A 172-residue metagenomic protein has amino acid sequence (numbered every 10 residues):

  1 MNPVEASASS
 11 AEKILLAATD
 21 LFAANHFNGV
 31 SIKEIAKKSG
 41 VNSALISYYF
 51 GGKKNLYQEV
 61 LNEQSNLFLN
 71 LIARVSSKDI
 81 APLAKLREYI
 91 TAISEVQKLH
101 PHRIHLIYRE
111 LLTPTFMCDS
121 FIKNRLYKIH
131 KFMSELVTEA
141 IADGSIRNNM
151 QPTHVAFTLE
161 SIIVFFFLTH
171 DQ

Functional and structural regions predicted by a protein language model:
M1-S9: N-terminal intrinsically disordered/low-complexity leader segments
N2, K13, L21-N55, E59: Helix-turn-helix
A8-L16, N28-G29, Y49-A73, R87 (+1 more regions): An amphipathic alpha-helix adjacent to DNA-recognition modules
A17-L21, I162: Short amphipathic alpha-helical elements of helix-turn-helix/winged-helix folds
F50, R109-P114: Short helix-capping/turn signature of helix-turn-helix
N66-L69, A73, L99, F116-A142 (+2 more regions): Amphipathic alpha-helical packing segments from all-alpha helical-bundle domains
A73-H105, P152-L159: Hydrophobic alpha-helical connector segments
I104-R109, D119-K123, I141-Q172: Hydrophobic/aromatic-rich alpha-helical bundle segments in the mid-to-C-terminal region
